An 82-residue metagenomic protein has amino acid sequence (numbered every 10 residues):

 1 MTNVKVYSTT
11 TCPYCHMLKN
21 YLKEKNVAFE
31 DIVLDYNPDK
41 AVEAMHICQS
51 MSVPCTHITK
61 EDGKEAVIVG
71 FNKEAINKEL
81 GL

Functional and structural regions predicted by a protein language model:
M1-V27: Local sequence-structure signature of Cys/Sec-based thiol-disulfide redox active-site neighborhoods
P13, Y36-P38, A75: Residue-level detector of flexible, active-site-proximal loop/helix-junction positions within diverse enzyme catalytic
H16, N20, V42, A66 (+1 more regions): Alpha-helical elements of the RecA-like P-loop NTPase motor core of helicases
L34-M51, L82: Thioredoxin-like thiol-disulfide oxidoreductase module
P54-I58: Cytosolic beta-strand hydrophobic patch enriched in CBS
K60-L82: Non-catalytic, surface beta->alpha helical segment in thiol-disulfide oxidoreductase systems
